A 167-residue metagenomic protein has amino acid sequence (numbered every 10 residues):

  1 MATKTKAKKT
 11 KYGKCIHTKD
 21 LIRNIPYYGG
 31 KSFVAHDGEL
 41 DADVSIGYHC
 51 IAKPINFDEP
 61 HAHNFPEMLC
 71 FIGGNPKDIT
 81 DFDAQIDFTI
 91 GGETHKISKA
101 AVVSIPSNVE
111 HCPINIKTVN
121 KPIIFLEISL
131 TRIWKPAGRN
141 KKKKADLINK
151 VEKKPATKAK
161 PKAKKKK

Functional and structural regions predicted by a protein language model:
M1-E59: A short, N-terminal "cap"/entry segment at the start of jelly-roll beta-barrel domains of the cupin/DSBH fold
A2-H17, I114-K158, K167: Double-stranded beta-helix
S45-C50, E67-I72, V103-S104, I124-E127: Ordered hydrophobic segments in well-structured contexts
A52-I55, I90-G91, S107-H111: Short acidic (Asp/Glu) patches
P54-M68, D81-D83, I90: A short beta-loop-beta micro-motif enriched in histidine and acidic residues
F71-S98, P136-R139: A short beta-strand-loop-beta hairpin characteristic of the jelly-roll/cupin
T94-I116: Conserved metal-binding segment of the jelly-roll/cupin
